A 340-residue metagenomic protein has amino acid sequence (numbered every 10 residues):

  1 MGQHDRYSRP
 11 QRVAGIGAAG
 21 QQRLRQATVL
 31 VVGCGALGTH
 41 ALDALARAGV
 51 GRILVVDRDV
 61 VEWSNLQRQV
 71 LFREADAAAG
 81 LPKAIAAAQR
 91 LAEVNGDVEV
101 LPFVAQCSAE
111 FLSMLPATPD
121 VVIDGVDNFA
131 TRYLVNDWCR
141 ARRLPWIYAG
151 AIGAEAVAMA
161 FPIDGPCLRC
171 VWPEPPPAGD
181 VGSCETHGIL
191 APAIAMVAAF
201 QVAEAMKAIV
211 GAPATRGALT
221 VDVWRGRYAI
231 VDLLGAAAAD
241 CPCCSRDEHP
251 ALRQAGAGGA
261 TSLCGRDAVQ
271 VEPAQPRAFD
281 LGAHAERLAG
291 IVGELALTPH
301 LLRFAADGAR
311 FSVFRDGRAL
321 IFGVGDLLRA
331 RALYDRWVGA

Functional and structural regions predicted by a protein language model:
M1-A340: Adenine nucleotide-associated cytosolic modules
